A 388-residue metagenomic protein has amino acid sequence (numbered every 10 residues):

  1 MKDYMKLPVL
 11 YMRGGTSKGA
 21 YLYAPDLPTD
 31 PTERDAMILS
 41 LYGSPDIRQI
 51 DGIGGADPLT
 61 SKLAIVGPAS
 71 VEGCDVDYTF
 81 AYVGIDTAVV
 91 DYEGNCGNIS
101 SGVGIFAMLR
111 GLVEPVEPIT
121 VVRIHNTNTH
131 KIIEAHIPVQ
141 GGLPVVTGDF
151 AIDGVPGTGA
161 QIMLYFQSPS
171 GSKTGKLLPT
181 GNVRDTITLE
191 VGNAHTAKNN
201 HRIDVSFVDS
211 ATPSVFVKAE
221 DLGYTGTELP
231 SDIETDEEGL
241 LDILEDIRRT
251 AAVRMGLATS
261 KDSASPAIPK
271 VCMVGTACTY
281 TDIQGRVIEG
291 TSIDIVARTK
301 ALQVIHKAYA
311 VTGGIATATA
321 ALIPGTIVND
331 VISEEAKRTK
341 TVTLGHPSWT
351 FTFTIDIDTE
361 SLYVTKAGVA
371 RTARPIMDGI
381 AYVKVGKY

Functional and structural regions predicted by a protein language model:
M1-Y388: A glycine-rich beta-to-alpha transition motif near the start of alpha/beta enzyme domains, typified by
